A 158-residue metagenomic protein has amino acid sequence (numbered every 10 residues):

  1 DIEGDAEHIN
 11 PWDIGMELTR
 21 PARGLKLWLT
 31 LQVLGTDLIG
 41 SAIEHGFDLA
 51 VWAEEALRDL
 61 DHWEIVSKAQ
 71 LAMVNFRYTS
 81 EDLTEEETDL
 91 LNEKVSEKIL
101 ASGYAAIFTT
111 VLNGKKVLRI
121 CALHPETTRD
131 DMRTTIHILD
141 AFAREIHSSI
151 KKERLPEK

Functional and structural regions predicted by a protein language model:
D1-D61: Active-site C-terminal subdomain of aminotransferase-like
L29-T30, N75-S80, L118-L123: Short, hydrophobic beta-strand segments
T30, L49-W52, A56, L60 (+5 more regions): Generic, well-ordered alpha-helical scaffold segments in large soluble proteins
V33-D37, S80-L83, H124-T128: A generic structural motif
L57-V66, H147-K151: Surface-exposed helix-capping loop/turn segments at secondary-structure junctions
E64-A69, F108-L112: Short beta-strand
I65-I99: Conserved PLP-binding catalytic core of the aspartate aminotransferase-like
L112-K158: PLP-dependent enzyme catalytic core of the Aspartate aminotransferase-like
